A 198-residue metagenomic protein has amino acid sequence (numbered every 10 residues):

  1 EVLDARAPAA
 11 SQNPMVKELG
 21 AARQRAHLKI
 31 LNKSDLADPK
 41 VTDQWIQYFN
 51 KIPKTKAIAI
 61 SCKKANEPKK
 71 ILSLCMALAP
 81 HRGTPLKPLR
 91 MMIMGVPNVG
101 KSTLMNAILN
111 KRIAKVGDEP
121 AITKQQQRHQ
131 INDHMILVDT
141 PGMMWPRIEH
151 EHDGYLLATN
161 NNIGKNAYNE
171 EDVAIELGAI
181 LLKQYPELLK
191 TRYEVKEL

Functional and structural regions predicted by a protein language model:
E1, K29-L31, I93: Structural beta-sheet core signal
D4, F49, L104, D139-T140: Residue-level signature of catalytic and energy-coupling elements of molecular machines, predominantly ATP/GTP-dependent
R6-H27, S34, K40, K54-K56 (+1 more regions): Helix-rich effector regions associated with P-loop NTPase G domains
P14-E18, D43-I46, L72-L74, N106-I108 (+1 more regions): Short, glycine/charged-enriched secondary-structure capping and boundary segments
R25, S34-V96, I113: Canonical P-loop GTPase G-domain recognition
C75-R82, I108-R112, P120, M135 (+2 more regions): Short, well-ordered alpha-helical segments in soluble proteins
M91-V116, T140: Glycine-rich phosphate-binding P-loop
